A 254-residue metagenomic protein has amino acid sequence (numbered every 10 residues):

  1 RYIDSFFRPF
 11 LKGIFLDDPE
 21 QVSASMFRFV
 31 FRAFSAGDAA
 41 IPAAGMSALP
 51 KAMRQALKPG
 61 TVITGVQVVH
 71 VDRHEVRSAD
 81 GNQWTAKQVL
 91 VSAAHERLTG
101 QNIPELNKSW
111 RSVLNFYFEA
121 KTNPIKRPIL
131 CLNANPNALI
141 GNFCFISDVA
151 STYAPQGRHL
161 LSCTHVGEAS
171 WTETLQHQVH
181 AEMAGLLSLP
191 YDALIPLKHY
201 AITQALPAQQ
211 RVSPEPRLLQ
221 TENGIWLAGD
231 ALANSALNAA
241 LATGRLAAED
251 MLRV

Functional and structural regions predicted by a protein language model:
R1-E75, A86: Active-site/ligand-binding neighborhood in enzyme catalytic cores
P42-M46, Q101, N107, T172 (+1 more regions): Aromatic-acidic/polar surface patches that form glycan- and anion
L49-A56, L90, V179-G185: PAPS/PAP-binding and catalytic site of the sulfotransferase fold
L57, W84-T85, L90, A248-V254: Short, hydrophobic alpha-helical segments
V62-T64, V91, L227: A structural signal for the hydrophobic beta-strands that form the central parallel beta-sheet of Rossmann-like
V69-Q176, G185-L186: Mid-domain catalytic core of redox enzymes that form a hydrophobic substrate pocket/lid adjacent to a catalytic redox
I146, T152-V254: Conserved flavin/dinucleotide-binding core of flavoenzymes
